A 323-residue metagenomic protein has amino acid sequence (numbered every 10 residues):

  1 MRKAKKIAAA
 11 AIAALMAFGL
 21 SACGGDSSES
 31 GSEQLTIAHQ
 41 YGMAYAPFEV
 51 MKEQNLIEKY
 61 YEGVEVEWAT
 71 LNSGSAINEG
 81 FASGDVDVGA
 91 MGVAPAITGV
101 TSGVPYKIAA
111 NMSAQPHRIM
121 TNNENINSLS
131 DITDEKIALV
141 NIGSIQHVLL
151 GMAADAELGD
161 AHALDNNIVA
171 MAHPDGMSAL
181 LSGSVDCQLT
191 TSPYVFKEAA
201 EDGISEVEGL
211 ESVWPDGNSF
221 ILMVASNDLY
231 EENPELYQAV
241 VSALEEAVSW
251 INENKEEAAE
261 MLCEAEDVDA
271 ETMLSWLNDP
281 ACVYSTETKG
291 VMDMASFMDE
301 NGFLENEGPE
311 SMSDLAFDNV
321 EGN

Functional and structural regions predicted by a protein language model:
F18-A22: C-terminal motif of bacterial Sec signal peptides marking the signal peptidase cleavage site
G24-D26: Bacterial signal peptide processing site
G31-T36, K59-T70, D85, E157-M171 (+3 more regions): A local structural motif
T36-L56, R118, N122-K197: Bilobed "Venus flytrap"/periplasmic-binding protein-like clamshell domains and structurally analogous long
G42-T70, A76, A82, T98-S102 (+3 more regions): Short, polar/charged alpha-helical segment
A94-P95, H162-V169, H173-M261: Pocket-lining segment of extracytoplasmic ligand-binding domains
E231-E305: Secondary-structure end/capping motifs
D299-N323: Conserved C-terminal helix/tail region of periplasmic/extracytoplasmic solute-binding proteins
